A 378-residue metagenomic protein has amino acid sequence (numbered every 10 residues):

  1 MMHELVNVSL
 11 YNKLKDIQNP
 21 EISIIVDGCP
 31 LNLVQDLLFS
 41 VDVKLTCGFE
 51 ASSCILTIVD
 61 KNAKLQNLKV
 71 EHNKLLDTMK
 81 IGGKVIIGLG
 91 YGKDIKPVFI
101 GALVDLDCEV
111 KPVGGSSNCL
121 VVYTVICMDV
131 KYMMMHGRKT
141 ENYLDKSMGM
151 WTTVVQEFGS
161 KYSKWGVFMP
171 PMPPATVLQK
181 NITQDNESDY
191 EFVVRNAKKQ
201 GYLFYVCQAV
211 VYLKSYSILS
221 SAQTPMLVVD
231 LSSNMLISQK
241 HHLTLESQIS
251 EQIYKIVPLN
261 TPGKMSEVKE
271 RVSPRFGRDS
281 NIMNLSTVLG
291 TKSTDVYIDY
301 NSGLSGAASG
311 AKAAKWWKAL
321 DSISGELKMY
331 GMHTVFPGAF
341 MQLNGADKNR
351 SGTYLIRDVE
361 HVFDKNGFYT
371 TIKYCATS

Functional and structural regions predicted by a protein language model:
M1-D16, E21, I25, C29 (+4 more regions): Acidic, small/polar-enriched beta strand-loop surface segments
M1-Y132: Assembly/oligomerization scaffold segments
N19, L38, F49-S53, K80-G82 (+9 more regions): Extracytoplasmic
L37-N62, Y162, T287-S324: Short beta-strand/loop turn elements enriched in aromatics
I58-D60, C127-D129, S215-S217, I256-P258 (+1 more regions): Flexible glycine-/small-residue-rich
S116-N234: Charged- and aromatic-enriched interaction segments used to assemble and dock large macromolecular complexes
G367-S378: Glycine-rich, small/acidic residue-mixed loop/short-helix segments
